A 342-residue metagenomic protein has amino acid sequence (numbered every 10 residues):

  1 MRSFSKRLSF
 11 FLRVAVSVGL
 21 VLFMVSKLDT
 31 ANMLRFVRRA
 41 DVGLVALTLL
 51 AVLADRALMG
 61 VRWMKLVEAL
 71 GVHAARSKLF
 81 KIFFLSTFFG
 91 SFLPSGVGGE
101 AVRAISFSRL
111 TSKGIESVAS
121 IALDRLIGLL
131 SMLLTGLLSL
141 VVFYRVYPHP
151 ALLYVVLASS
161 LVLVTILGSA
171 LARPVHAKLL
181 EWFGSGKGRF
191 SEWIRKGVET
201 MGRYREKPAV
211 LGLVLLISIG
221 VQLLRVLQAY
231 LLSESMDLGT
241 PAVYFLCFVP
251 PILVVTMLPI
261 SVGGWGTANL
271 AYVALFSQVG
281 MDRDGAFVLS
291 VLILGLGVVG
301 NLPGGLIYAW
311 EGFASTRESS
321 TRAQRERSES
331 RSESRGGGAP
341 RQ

Functional and structural regions predicted by a protein language model:
M1-F84, V142, Y147-M257, G285-V291 (+1 more regions): Predominantly cytoplasmic-facing regulatory/coupling regions of multi-pass membrane proteins
E68, F80-R109: Extended non-transmembrane interhelical loops and adjacent amphipathic helices of multipass membrane proteins
L70-A75, F107-S117, Q278-D284, G312: Juxtamembrane helix-boundary/capping and inter-helix hinge elements in multi-pass membrane proteins
S77-K81, G99-E100, S112-D124, D282-L292: Membrane-interface alpha-helices at helix entry/exit sites of multi-pass transporters
S86-S95, V249-N269: Transmembrane alpha-helix interface/packing and boundary motifs in multi-pass membrane proteins, characterized by
T87-V97, R125-L133, L137: Mid-bilayer segments of alpha-helical transmembrane spans in multi-pass integral membrane proteins that mediate
G99-S108, V262-Q278, I307: Re-entrant/interfacial helical elements at transmembrane boundaries that shape and gate the permeation pathway
I260-G263, Y272-L294: Hydrophobic alpha-helical transmembrane segments in multi-pass integral membrane proteins
